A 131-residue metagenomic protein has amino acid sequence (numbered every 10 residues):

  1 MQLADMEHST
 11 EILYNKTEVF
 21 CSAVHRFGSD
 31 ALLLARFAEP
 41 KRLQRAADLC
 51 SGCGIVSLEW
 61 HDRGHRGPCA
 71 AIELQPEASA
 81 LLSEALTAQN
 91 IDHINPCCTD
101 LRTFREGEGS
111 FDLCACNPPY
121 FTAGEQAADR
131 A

Functional and structural regions predicted by a protein language model:
Q2-K41: Class I SAM-dependent transferase core
V24-H25, L32, R36, P76 (+1 more regions): S-adenosylmethionine
L43-G52: Conserved class I S-adenosyl-L-methionine
C53-R66: Conserved SAM-binding loop of SAM-dependent methyltransferases across substrates and taxa, primarily the Class I
P68-E73: Conserved SAM-binding motif I beta-strand of class I
L82-S83: Conserved SAM-binding loop
L86: Conserved hydrophobic residues forming the short capping helix/wall of the S-adenosyl-L-methionine
N90-L101: Conserved SAM-binding strand-loop segment of SAM-dependent methyltransferases
